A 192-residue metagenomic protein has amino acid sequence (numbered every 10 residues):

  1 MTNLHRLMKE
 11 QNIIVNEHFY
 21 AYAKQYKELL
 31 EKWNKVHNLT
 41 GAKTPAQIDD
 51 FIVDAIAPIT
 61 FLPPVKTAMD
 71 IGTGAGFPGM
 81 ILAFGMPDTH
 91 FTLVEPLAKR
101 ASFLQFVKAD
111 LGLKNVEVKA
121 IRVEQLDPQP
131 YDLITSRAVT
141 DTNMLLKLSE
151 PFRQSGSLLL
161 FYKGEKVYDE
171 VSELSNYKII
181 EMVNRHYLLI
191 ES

Functional and structural regions predicted by a protein language model:
T2-V65, M69, K99-S102, F106-V116: Class I SAM-dependent transferase core
I14, N38-L39, G76, Q125 (+2 more regions): Residue-level preference for alpha-helix termini and adjacent loops
I59-T60, A83, E150: N-terminal cationic-hydrophobic initiation segments that often serve targeting/anchoring roles
I71-T73: Conserved beta-strand/loop positions that form the S-adenosyl-L-methionine
A75-D88: Conserved SAM-binding loop of SAM-dependent methyltransferases across substrates and taxa, primarily the Class I
T89-T92, P96-S192: S-adenosylmethionine
